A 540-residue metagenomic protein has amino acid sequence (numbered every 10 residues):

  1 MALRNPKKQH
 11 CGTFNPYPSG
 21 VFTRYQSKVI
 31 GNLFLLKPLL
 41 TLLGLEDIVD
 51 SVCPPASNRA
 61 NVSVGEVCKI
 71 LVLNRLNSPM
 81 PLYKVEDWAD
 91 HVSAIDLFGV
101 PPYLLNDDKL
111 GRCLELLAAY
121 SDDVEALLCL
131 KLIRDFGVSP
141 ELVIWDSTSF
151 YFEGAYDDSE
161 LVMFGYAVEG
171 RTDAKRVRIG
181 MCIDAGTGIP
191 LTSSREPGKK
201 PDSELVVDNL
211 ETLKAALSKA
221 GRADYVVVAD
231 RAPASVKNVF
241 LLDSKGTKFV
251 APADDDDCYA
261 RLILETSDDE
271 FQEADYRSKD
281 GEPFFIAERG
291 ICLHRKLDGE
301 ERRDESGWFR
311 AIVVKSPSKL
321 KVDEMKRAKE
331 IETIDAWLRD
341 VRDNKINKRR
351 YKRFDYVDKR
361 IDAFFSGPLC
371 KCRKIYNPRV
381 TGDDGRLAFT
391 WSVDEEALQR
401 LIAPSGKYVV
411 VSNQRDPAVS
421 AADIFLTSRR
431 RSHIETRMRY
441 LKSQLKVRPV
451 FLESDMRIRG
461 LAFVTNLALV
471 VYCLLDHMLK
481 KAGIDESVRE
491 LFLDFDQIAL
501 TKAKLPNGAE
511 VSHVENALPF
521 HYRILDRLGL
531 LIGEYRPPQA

Functional and structural regions predicted by a protein language model:
M1-R4, K8: Short, surface-exposed polybasic/aromatic micro-patch for ligand or macromolecular engagement
N15-Y17: Intrinsically disordered, low-complexity proline-rich regions
S19-K37, E46-A540: Anion-binding and metal-coordination hotspots
